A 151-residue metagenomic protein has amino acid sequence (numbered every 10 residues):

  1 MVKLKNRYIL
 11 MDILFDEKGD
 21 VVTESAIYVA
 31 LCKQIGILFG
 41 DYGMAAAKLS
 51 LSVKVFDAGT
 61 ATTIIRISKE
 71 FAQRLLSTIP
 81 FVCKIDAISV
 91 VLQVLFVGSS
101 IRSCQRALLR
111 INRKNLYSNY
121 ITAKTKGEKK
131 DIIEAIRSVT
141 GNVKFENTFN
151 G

Functional and structural regions predicted by a protein language model:
M1, D12-K54: Surface-exposed, low-hydrophobicity interaction/linker segments
V2, S99-G151: C-terminal low-complexity, charged extensions that often adopt amphipathic alpha-helices
K5-I9: Short structural boundary motif marking the start of a folded domain
L10-D12, I64-R66, Q93-L95: Beta-strand cores of modular interaction/reader domains in eukaryotic scaffold and signaling proteins, especially PDZ
G43-M44, L75-S77: Intrinsically disordered, low-complexity regions enriched in proline, serine, glycine and charged residues
D57-I64: The conserved glycine-aromatic submotif of the RRM
R66-Q73: Helix N-cap motif at beta-to-alpha junctions
P80-V90: A common structural junction motif
